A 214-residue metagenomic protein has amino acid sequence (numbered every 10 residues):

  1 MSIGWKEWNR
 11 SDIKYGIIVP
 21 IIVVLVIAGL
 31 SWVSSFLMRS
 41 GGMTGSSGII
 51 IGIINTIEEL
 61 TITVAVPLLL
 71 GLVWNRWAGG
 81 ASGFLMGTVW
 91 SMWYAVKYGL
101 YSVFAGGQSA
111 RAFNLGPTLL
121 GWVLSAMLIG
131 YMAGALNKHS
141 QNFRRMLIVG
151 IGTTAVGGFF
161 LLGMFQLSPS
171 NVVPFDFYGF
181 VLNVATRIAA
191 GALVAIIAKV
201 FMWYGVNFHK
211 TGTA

Functional and structural regions predicted by a protein language model:
M1-I13, I17: N-terminal signal-anchor transmembrane helix
I3-E7, A28-I57, Y98-S102, G106-A214: Membrane-embedded alpha-helical hairpins and interfacial helices in multi-pass inner-membrane proteins
D12-V19, L69, N142-L147: Alpha-helical transmembrane segments and their helix-start/interface "positive-inside/aromatic belt" motifs in integral
K14-S31: Alpha-helical transmembrane segments
N55-G83, M132: Generic transmembrane alpha-helix motif of multi-pass integral membrane proteins
T63-V64, S82-G87, W122-A126: Mid-membrane cores of alpha-helical transmembrane segments in multi-pass membrane proteins, especially transporters
A78-S91, R145-A155: Central hydrophobic cores of alpha-helical transmembrane segments in multi-pass integral membrane proteins
